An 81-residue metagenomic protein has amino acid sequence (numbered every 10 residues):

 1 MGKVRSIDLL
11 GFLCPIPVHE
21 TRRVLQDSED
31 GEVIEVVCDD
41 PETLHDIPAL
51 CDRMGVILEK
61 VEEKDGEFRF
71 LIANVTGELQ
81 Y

Functional and structural regions predicted by a protein language model:
M1-D8: Right-handed parallel beta-helix/beta-solenoid
V4, G31-E35, E67-R69: Intrinsic-disorder/low-complexity, polar/charged segments enriched in Ser/Thr/Lys/Arg/Asp/Glu/Gln
L9-V61: Amphipathic, hydrophobic secondary-structure cores in small proteins
L50-Y81: C-terminal structural segments of small proteins and small subunits
